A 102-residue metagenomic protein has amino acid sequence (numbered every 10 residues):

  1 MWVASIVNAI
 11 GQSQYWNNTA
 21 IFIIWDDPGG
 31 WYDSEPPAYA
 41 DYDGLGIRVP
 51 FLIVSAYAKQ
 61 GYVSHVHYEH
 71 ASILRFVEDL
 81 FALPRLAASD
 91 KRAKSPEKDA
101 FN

Functional and structural regions predicted by a protein language model:
M1-N102: N-terminal pro-sequences and low-complexity stem/linker regions of secreted or lumenal proteins
